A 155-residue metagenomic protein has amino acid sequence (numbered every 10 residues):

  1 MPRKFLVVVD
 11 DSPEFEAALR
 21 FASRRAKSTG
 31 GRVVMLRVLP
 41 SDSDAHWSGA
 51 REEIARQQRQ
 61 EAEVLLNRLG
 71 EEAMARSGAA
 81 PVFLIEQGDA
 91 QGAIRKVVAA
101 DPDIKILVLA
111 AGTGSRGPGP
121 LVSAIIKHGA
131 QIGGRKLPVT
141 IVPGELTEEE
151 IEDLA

Functional and structural regions predicted by a protein language model:
R3-G49, G134-R135, L154: Small/aliphatic-rich secondary-structure junction motif
A26, A73-M74, A130-I132: A generic structural signal for well-ordered alpha-helical segments
V34-L36, V82-E86, T140-V142: General small-molecule cofactor/ligand-binding pocket signal
A50-I54, A99-P102: Short, hinge-like loop/turn segments at secondary-structure boundaries
E52-V64: A short acidic, glycine-rich active-site loop that binds or catalyzes chemistry on phosphate/adenosine moieties
A75-V82, L137: A short helix-to-beta-strand connector/capping loop
I85-A93: Charged docking surfaces used in two-component/phosphorelay signaling
A100-A155: Gly/Ser-rich helix-loop-strand patches that form or flank binding pockets for ribonucleotide-derived cofactors
